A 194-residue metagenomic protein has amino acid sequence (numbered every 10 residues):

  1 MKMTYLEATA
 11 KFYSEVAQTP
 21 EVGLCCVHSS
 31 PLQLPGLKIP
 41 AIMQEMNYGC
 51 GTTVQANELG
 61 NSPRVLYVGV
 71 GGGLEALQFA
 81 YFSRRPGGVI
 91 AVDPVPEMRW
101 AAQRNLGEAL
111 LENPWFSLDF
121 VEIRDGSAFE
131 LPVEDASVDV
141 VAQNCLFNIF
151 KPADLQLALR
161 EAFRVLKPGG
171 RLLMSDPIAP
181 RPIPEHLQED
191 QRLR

Functional and structural regions predicted by a protein language model:
M1-H28: N-terminal auxiliary segments of SAM/dcSAM-dependent transferases
C26-R64, Q78, F82: Conserved alpha-helix/loop element of class I SAM-dependent methyltransferases that forms part of the SAM/SAH-binding
N61, F129-V141: A short acidic, Gly/Pro-enriched loop at the edge of an enzyme's catalytic core that lines a small-molecule cofactor
R64-E130: Class I SAM-dependent methyltransferase SAM/SAH-binding core
R84, F150-A153, L166-P168: Helix-to-beta-strand junctions that scaffold the AdoMet/dcAdoMet cofactor pocket in Class I SAM-dependent enzymes
D139-A153: A short SAM/SAH-binding and catalytic strip from SAM-dependent methyltransferases
Q156-R171: A short glycine-rich, Lys/Arg-flanked "PGG" loop and its adjoining helix->strand segment in the class I
P177-R194: Short, glycine-/aromatic-enriched active-site segment of Class I SAM-dependent methyltransferases
